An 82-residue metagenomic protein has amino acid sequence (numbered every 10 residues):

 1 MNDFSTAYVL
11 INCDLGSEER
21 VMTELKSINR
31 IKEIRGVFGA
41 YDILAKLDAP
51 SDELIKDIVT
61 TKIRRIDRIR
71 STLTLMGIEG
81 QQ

Functional and structural regions predicted by a protein language model:
M1-Q82: A compositional/biophysical signature of low hydrophobicity enriched in polar/charged and small residues
